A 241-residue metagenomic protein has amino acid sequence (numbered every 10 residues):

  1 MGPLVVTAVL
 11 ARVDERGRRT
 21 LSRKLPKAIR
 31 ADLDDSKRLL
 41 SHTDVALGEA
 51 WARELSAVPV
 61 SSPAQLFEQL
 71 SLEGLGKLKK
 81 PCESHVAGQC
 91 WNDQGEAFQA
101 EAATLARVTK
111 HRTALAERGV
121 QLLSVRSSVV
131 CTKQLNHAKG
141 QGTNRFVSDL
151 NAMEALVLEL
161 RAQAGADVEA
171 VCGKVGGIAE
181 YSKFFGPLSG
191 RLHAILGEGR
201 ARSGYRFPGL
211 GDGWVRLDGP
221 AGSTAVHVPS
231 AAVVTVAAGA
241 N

Functional and structural regions predicted by a protein language model:
M1-N241: RNase H-like, Mg2+-dependent phosphodiesterase core, and more generally RNA phosphate-backbone-engaging helix-loop
